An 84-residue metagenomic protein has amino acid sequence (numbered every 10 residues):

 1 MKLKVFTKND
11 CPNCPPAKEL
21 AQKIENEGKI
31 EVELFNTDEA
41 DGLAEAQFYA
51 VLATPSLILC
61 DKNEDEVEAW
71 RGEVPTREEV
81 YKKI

Functional and structural regions predicted by a protein language model:
M1-N26: Local sequence-structure signature of Cys/Sec-based thiol-disulfide redox active-site neighborhoods
P12, A40-D41, P75: Short alpha-helical
P15, L43-A44, E68, E78: Alpha-helical elements of the RecA-like P-loop NTPase motor core of helicases
I30-G42: Thiol-based oxidoreductase modules, predominantly thioredoxin-like and allied folds used for disulfide exchange
A40-A50: N-terminal beta-loop-helix "entrance" segment that forms/cooperates in small-molecule cofactor or anionic ligand
Y49-I58: Structural micro-motif
L59-I84: Non-catalytic, surface beta->alpha helical segment in thiol-disulfide oxidoreductase systems
